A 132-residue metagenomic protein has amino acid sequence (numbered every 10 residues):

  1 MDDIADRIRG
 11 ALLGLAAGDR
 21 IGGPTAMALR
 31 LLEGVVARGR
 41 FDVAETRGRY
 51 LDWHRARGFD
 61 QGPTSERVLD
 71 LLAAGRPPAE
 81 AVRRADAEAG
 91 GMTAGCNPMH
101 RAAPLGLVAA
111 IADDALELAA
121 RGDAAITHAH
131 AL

Functional and structural regions predicted by a protein language model:
M1-L132: Structured, active/binding-site neighborhoods that engage oxygen-rich ligands
